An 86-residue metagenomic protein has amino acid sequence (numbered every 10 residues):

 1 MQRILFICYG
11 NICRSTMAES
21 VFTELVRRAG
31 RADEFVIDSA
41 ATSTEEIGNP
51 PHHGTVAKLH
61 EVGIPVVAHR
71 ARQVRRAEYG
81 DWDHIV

Functional and structural regions predicted by a protein language model:
M1-I85: Short polar/charged helix/loop
